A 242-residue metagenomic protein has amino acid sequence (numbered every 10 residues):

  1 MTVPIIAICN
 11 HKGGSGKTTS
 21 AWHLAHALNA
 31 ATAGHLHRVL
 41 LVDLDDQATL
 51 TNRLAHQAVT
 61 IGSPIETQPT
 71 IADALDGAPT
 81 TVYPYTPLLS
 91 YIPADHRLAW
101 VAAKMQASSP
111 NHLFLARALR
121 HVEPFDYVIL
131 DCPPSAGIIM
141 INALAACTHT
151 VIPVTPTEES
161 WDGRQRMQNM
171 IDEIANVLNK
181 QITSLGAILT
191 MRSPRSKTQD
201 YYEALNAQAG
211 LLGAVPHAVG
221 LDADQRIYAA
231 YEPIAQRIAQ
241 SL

Functional and structural regions predicted by a protein language model:
M1-L242: P-loop NTP-binding core
